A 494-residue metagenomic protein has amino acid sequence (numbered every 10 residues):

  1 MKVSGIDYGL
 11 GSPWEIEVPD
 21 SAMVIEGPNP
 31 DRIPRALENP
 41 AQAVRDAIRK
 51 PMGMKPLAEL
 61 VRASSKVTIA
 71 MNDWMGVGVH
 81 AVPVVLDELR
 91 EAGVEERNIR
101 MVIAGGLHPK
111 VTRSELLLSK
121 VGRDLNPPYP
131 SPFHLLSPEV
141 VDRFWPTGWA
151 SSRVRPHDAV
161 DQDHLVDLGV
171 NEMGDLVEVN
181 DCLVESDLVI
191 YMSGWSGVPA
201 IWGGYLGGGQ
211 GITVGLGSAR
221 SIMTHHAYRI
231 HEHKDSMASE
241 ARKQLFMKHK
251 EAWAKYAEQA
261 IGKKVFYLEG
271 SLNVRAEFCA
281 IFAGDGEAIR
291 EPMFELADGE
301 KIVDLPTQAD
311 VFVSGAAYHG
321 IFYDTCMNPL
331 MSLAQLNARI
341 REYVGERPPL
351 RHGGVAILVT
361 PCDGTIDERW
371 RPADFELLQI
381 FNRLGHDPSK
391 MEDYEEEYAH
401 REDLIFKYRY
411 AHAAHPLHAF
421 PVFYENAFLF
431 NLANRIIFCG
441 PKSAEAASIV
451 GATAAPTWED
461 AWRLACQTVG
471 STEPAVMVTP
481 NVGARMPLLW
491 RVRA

Functional and structural regions predicted by a protein language model:
M1-D46: N-terminal amphipathic/basic leader segments beginning at the initiator methionine
M52-A70, G93-E96, I261, D304-Q308 (+2 more regions): Glycine-rich phosphate/diphosphate-binding loops that line cofactor/substrate pockets in enzymes
S65-G76, R100-L107, I190-Y191, V313: Short glycine-rich or small-residue beta-strand-to-loop segments that form or flank ligand, phosphate, metal/Fe-S
M75-E96, R339-P349, A356-I357: Histidine-anchored nucleotide/phosphate-binding helix
E96-G106, I357-T360, R435-G440: Short internal beta-strands
V111-G203: An acidic, phosphate/nucleotide-engaging active-site surface
D235-T325: Membrane-embedded hairpin module used as a gating/binding unit in multi-pass transport and secretion proteins
C326, L333-R435: C-terminal catalytic subdomain
